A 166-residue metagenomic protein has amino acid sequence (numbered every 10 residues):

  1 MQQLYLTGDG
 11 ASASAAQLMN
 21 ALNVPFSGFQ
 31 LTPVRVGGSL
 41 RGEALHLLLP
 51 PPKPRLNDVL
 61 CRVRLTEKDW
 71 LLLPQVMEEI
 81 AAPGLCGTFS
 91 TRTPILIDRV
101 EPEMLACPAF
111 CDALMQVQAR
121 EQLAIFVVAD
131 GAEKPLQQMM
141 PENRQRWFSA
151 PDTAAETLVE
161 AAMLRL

Functional and structural regions predicted by a protein language model:
M1-A21, F26: Glycine-rich P-loop/Walker A and Walker A-like loops and their local beta1-loop-alpha1 context in P-loop NTPases
Q2-L6, T93-I97, A124-F126: Generic beta-sheet signal
Q3, L49, N57-G84, P141 (+1 more regions): Conserved mixed alpha/beta catalytic, RNA-binding, or beta-rich assembly cores of soluble enzyme, regulatory
Q3-Y5, F26-G28, L96, Q145-F148: Conserved beta-strand scaffold positions in the cores of enzyme catalytic domains, especially in NTP/NDP-utilizing
M19-K68: N-terminal phosphate/diphosphate-binding loop that engages ATP/GTP or pyrophosphate donors across diverse enzyme folds
R64-Q116: Phosphate-binding/switch loop-helix module in NTP-utilizing enzymes
E101-L166: Replace "adjacent to P-loop NTPase cores in ATP/GTP-dependent enzymes" with "adjacent to NTP-binding cores
